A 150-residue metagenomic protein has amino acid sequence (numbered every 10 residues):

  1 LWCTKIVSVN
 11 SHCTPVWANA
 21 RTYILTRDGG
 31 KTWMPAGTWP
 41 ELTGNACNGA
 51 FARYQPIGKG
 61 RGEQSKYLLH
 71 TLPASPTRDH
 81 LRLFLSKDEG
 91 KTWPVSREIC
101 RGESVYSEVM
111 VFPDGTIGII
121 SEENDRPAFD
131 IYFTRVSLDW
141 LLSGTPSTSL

Functional and structural regions predicted by a protein language model:
L1-L150: Asp-box/BNR beta-propeller blade signature and adjacent active/binding-site loops in extracellular glycan-interacting
